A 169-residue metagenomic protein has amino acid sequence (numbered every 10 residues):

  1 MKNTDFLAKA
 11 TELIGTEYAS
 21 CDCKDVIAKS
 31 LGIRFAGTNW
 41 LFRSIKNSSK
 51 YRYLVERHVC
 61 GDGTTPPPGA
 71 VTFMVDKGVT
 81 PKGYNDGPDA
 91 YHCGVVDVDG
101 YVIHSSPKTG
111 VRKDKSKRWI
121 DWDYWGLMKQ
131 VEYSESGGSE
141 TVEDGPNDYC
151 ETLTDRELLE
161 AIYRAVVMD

Functional and structural regions predicted by a protein language model:
M1-E17, K117-P146: Intrinsically disordered, low-complexity, Pro/Ser/Thr/Asn/Gly/Ala-rich spacer/linker segments adjacent to signal
M1-T4, E17-D22, S48, L153: Soluble non-cytosolic domains of exported or imported proteins
N3, L7, T11, C23-A28 (+2 more regions): Extracytoplasmic/secreted envelope proteins and their assembly/folding machinery, especially bacterial periplasmic
K9-L13, S44, A165: Residues that form generic nucleotide/phosphate-binding pockets
E17-L41: Active-site nucleophilic cysteine motif
A36-R118, Y124, M128-Q130: ...with weaker cross-activation on analogous glycine-rich loops/strands in unrelated enzymes
T80-K82, G110-R112, G137, A161 (+1 more regions): Short, surface-exposed beta-strand/loop "edge" segments at domain boundaries and coil↔beta transitions
P146-D169: Short, low-complexity, charged amphipathic interaction modules
